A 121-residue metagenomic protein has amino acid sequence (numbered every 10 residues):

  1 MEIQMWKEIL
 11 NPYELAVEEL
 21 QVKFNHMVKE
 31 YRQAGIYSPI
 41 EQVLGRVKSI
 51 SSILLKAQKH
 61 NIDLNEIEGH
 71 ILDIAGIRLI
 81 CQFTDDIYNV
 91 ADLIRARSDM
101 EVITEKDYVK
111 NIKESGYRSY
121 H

Functional and structural regions predicted by a protein language model:
M1-H70: Charge-rich, low-complexity segments
F24, I77, Y120: A broad, low-specificity signal marking well-ordered, structured residues that form hydrophobic/aromatic
I71-D73, G116: Short flexible coil/turn linkers enriched for glycine and charged/polar residues that connect secondary-structure
A75-C81: Short cationic amphipathic helices and targeting signals
C81-H121: Long beta-strand-rich cores associated with HINT superfamily self-processing modules
